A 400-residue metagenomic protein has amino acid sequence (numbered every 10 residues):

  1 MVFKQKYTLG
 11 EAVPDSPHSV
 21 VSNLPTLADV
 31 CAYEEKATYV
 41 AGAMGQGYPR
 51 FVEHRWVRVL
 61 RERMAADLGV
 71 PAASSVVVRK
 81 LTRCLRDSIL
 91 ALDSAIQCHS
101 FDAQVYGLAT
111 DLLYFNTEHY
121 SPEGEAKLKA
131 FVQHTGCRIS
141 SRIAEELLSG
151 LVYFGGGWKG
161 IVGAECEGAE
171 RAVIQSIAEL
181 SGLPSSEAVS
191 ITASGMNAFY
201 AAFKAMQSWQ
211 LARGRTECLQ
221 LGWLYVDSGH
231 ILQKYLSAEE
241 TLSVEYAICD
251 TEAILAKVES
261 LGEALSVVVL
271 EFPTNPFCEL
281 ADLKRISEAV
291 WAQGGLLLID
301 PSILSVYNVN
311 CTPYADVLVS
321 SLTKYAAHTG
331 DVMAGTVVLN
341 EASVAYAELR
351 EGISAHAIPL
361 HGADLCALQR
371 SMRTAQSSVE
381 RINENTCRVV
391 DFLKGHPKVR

Functional and structural regions predicted by a protein language model:
V2-Y200, A205-Q207, L221-L236, A253: Conserved N-terminal alpha-helix of the aminotransferase class I/II PLP-enzyme fold
A188-H396: Conserved PLP-enzyme active-site core in the AAT-like
K398-R400: A compositional/biophysical signature of low hydrophobicity enriched in polar/charged and small residues
